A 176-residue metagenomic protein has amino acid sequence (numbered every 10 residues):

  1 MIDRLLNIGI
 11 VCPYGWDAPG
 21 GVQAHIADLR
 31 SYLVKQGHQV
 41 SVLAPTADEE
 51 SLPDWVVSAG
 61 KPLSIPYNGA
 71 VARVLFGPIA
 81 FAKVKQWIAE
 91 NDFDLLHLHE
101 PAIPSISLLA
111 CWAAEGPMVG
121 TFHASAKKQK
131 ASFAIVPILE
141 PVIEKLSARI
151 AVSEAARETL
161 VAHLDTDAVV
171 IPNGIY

Functional and structural regions predicted by a protein language model:
L5-L6, C12-D17, I26-P78: N-terminal strand-loop element at the rim of the active site of nucleotide-sugar-dependent glycosyltransferases
P13, H99-E100, F122-A126, P172-N173: Histidine-centered beta-alpha loop that forms part of the nucleotide-sugar donor binding/catalytic region in diverse
T46, A155, G174: Carbohydrate-associated surface elements
G77, L98-P104: Short His-centered aromatic/hydrophobic patch
A82-D92: Short, well-structured alpha-helical segments in soluble
A126, S132-R149, H163: Membrane-proximal helix-turn-helix segments that form the acceptor-binding/catalytic region of lipid-linked
K130-F133, E158-V161, G174-Y176: Acidic anion/phosphate-binding donor-loop and adjacent secondary structure in glycosyltransferase catalytic cores
K145-E154, I171: A short beta-strand/loop micro-motif in the catalytic core of glycosyltransferases that engages the nucleotide-sugar
